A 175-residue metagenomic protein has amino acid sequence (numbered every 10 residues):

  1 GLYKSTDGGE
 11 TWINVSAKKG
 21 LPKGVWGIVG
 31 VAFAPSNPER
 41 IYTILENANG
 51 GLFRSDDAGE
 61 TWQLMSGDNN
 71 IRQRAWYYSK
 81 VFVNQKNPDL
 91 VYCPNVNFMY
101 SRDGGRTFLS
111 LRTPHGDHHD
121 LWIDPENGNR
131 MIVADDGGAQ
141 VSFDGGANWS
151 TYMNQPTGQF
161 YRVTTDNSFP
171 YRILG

Functional and structural regions predicted by a protein language model:
G1-G175: Beta-propeller blade termini and top-face loops
